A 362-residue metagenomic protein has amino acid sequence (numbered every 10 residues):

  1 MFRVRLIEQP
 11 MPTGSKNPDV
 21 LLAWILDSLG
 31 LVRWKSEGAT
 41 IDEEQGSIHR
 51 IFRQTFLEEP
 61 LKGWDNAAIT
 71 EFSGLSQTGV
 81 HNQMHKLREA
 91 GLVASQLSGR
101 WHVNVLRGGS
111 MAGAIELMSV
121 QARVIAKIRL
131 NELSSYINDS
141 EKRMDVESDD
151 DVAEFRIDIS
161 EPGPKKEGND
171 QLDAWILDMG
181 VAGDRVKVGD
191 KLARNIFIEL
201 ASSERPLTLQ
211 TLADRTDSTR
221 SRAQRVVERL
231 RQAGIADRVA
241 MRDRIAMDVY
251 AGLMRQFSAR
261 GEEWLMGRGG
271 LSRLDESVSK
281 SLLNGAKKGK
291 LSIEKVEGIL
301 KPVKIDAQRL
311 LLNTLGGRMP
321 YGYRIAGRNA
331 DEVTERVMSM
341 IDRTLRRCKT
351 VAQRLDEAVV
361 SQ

Functional and structural regions predicted by a protein language model:
Q9-F52, F155-I196: Short alpha-helical segments that sit at the start of domains
E44-I48, S98-V120, D184-A193, T208 (+1 more regions): Short, cationic-aromatic polyanion-contact patches
F56-K62, K86, L200-R205, V226-R229: Short helix-capping/hinge SLiMs at alpha-helix to coil transitions
P60-F72, S203-R215: Short acidic, hydrophobic short linear motifs in intrinsically disordered regions
R88-S98, R231-I245: A short, conserved structural fragment
I128-D150, L355: Leucine-rich, amphipathic alpha-helical/linker segments
